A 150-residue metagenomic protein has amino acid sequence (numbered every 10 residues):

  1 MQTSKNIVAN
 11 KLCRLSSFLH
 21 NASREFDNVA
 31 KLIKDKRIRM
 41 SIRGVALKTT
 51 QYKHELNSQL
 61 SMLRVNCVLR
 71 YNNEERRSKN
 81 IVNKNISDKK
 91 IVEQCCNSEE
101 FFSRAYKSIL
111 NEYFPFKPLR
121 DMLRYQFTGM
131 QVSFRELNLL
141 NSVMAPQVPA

Functional and structural regions predicted by a protein language model:
M1-V8, R14, N21, G44-L47 (+4 more regions): Long, non-catalytic architectural segments outside compact domain cores
Q2-I33, K89-F114: Alpha-helical bundle segments that constitute or directly flank the non-heme di-iron/ferroxidase center
V8, I38, V68, D88 (+1 more regions): Residue-level recognition of alpha-helical structural elements
L12-F26, I42-N57, C95-F102, L123-L137: Alpha-helical transition-metal enzyme core signature, strongest for iron centers
R39-N72, E136-P146: Conserved alpha-helical segments that form or flank metal/cofactor-binding pockets of metalloenzymes
M40, L47, V65-K84, L119-G129 (+1 more regions): Charge-rich, acidic-biased intrinsically disordered regions
H54-R104: Carboxylate-rich helix-loop segments that flank metal/cofactor sites and access channels in metalloenzymes
S98-A150: Preference for long, well-ordered alpha-helical segments
